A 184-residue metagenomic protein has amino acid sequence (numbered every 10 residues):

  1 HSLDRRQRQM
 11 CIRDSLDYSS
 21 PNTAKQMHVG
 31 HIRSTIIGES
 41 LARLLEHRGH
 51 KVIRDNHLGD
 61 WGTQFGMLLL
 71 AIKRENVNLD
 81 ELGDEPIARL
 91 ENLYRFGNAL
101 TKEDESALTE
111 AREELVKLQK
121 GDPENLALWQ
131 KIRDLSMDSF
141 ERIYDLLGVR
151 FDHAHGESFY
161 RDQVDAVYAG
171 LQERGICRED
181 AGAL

Functional and structural regions predicted by a protein language model:
R5-L184: NTP-dependent nucleotidyl-transfer catalytic core
